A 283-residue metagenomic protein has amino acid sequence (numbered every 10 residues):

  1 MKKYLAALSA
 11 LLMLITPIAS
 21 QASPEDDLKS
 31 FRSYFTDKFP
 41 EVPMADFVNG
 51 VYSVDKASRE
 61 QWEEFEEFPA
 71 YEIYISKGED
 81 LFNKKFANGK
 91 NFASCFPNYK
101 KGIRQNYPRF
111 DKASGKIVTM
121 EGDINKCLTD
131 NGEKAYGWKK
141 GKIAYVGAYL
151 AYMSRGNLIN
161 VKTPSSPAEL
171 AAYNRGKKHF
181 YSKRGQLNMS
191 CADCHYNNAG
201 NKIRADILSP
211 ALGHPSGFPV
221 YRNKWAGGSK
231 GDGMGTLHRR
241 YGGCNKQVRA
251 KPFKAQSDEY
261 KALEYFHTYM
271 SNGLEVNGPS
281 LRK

Functional and structural regions predicted by a protein language model:
M1-L8: Bacterial N-terminal signal peptides that target proteins for export
M13-P17: Hydrophobic core
I18-A22: Sec/Tat signal peptide C-region and signal peptidase I cleavage site
S23-I73, K84-Y145, Y152-G156, K162 (+1 more regions): Electron-transfer interface patches adjacent to heme c in soluble/periplasmic c-type cytochromes and di-/multiheme
I73-Y74, A171: An amphipathic alpha-helix/helix-turn recognition signal
N157-R175: Solvent-exposed, charged amphipathic helical/linker segments at domain boundaries
